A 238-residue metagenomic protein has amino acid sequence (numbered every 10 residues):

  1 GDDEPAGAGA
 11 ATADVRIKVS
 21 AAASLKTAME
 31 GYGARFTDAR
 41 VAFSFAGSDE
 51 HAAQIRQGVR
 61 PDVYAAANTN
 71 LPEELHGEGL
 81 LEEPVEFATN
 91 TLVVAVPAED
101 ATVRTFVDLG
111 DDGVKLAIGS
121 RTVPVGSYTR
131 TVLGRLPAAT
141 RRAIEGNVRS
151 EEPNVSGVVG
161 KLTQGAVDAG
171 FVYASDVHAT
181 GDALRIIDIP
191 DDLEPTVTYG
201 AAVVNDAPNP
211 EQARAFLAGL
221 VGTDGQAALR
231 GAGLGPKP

Functional and structural regions predicted by a protein language model:
D2-A34, D49, A53-R56, A66-T69 (+3 more regions): Exported/periplasmic ABC-transporter solute-binding proteins
R40-D49: A short beta-strand-loop structural module common to alpha/beta enzyme folds
V59-P61: Short acidic/histidine-rich motifs immediately flanking catalytic phosphotransfer sites in two-component signaling
G79, E83-V85: Central helical "cap/lid" subdomain
